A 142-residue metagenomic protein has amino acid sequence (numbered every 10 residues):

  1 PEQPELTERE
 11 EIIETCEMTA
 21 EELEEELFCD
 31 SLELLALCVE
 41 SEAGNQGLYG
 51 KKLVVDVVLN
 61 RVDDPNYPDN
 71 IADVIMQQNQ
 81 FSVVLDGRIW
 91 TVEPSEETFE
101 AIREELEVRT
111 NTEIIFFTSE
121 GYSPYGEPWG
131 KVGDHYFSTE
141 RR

Functional and structural regions predicted by a protein language model:
P1-L6: Gram-positive cell-envelope targeting signals
E10-R142: Bacterial extracytoplasmic/cell-wall-associated proteins, especially those involved in peptidoglycan
